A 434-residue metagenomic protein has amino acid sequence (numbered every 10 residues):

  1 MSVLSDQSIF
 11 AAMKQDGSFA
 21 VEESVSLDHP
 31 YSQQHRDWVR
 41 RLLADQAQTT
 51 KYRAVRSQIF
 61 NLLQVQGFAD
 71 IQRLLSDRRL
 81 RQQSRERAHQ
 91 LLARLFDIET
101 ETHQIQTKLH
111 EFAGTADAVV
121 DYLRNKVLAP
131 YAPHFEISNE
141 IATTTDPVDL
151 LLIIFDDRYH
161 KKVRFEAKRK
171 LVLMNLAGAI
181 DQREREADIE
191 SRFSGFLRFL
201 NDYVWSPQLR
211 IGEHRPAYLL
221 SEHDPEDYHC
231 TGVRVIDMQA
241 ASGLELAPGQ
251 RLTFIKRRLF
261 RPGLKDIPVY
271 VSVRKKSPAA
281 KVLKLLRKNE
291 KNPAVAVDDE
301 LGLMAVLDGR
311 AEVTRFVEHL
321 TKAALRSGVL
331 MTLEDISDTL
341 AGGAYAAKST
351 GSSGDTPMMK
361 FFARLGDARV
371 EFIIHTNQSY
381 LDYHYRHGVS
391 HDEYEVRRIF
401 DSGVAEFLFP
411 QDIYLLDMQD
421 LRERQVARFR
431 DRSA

Functional and structural regions predicted by a protein language model:
M1-A296, I399-A434: Charge-rich, low-complexity segments
N289-A434: Long beta-strand-rich cores associated with HINT superfamily self-processing modules
